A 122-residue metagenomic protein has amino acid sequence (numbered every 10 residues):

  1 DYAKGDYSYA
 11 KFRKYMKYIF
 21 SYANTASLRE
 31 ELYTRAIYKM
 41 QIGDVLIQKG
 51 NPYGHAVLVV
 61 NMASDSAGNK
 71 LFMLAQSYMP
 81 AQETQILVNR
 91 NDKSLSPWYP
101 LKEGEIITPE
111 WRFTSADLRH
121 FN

Functional and structural regions predicted by a protein language model:
D1-I47, N51-A56, V60-N61, A67 (+1 more regions): Acidic/His-rich structured neighborhood in mature extracellular/periplasmic domains
S77-N122: Low-complexity, Gly/Ser/Thr/Pro-rich intrinsically disordered linker/tail segments
